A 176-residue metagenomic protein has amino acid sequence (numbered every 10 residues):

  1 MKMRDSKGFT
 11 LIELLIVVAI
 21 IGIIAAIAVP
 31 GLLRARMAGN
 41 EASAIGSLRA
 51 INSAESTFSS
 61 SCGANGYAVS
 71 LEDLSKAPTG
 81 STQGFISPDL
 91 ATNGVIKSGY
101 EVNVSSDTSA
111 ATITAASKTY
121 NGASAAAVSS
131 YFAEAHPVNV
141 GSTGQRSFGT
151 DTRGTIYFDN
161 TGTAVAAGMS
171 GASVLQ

Functional and structural regions predicted by a protein language model:
R4-L32: N-terminal single-pass transmembrane signal-anchor helix
A25, N52-S53: Alpha-helical segments that scaffold the active site and NAD(P)H-binding pocket of short-chain dehydrogenase/reductase
G31-L48: Aliphatic-rich helix starts adjacent to a transmembrane/signal segment
S53-R146, T150-R153, N160, S170-Q176: Extracellular/periplasmic head regions of type IV pilus-like filament subunits
V165-M169: A short local loop/turn or secondary-structure capping micro-motif enriched for an aromatic residue
